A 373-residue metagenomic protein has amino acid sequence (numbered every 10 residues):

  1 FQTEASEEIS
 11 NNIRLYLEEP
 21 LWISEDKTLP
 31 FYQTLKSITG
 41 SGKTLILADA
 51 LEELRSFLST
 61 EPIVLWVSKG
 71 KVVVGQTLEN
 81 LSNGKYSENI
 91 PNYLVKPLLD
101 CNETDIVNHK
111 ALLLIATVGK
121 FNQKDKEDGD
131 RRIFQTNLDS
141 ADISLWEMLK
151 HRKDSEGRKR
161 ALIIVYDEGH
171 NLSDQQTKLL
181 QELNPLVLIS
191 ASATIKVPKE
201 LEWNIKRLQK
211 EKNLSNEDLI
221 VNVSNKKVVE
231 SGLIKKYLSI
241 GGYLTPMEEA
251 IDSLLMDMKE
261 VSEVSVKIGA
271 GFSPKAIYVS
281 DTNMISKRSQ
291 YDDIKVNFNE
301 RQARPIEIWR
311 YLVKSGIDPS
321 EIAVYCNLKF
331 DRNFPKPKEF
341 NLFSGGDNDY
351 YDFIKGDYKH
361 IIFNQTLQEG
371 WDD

Functional and structural regions predicted by a protein language model:
F1-I9, T39-L47, V73, G242-M258 (+3 more regions): Phosphate/oxyanion-binding active-site loops and adjacent basic polyanion-contact surfaces
F1-L29: N-terminal pre-P-loop "Q-motif" helix
N12, E53-F57: Active-site catalytic microenvironments for nucleophilic, acid-base chemistry
W22-A50: Walker A/P-loop
K27, I38-S41, S68, I90-K153 (+1 more regions): Conserved C-terminal RecA-like helicase domain
L29, T60-E61, N108-K110, R158-R160 (+2 more regions): Short loop/turn elements that form and flank the Walker-type P-loop nucleotide-binding site in RecA-like NTPase cores
T44-D49, S59-N92, T117-K120: Conserved Walker A/P-loop ATP-binding site and its immediately adjacent core in helicase/helicase-like ATPase domains
L47, E52, E79, K120-I268 (+1 more regions): Signature of the SF2 helicase/ATPase Hel1-core->accessory helical subdomain module
